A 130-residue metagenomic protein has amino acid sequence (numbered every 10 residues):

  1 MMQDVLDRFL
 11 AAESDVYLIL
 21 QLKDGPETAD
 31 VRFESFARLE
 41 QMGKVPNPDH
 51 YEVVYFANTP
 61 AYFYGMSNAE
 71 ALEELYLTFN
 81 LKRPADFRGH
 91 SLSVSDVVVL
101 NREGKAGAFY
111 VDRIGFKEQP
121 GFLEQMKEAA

Functional and structural regions predicted by a protein language model:
M1-K44: N-terminal intrinsically disordered, low-complexity, charge/repeat-rich segments that act as generic
M1-M2, K127-A130: Short intrinsically disordered terminal tails
L10-E13, P46, S93, G104: A generic structural signal for short, non-catalytic loop/turn and secondary-structure boundary residues
Y17, Y51, F79, F109-Y110 (+1 more regions): Aromatic side chains
K44-V99: Short, conserved turn/kink motifs that form compact alpha/beta structural patches or helix kinks used as
R88-M126: Short, compact, well-ordered microdomains
